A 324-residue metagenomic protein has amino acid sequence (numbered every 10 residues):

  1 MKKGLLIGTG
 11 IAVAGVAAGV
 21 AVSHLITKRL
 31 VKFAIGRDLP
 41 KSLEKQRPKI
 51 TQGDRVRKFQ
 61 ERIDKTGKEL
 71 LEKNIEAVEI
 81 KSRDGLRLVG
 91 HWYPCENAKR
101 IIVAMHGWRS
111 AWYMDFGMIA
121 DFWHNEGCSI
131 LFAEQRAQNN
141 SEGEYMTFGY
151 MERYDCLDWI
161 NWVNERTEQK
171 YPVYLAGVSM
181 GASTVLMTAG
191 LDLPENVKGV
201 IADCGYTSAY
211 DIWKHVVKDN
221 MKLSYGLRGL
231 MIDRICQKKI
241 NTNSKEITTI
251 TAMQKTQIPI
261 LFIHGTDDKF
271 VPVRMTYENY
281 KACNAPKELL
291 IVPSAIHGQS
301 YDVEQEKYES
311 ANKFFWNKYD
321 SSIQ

Functional and structural regions predicted by a protein language model:
V13-K81: An N-terminal hydrophobic leader/cap segment in hydrolases
W108-F122, Q135: The serine-hydrolase catalytic nucleophile loop
F122-E142: Conserved alpha/beta-hydrolase
M146-T167: Alpha/beta-hydrolase active-site loop
M187-T242, T251, I291: Hydrolase active-site cap/lid region
K255-Q257, F262-H264, D268: Short beta-strand/loop motif that positions the catalytic acidic residue of the alpha/beta-hydrolase fold
Y280-G298, Q305: Catalytic histidine neighborhood in serine/cysteine hydrolases with alpha/beta-hydrolase-type architecture
D302-Q324: Catalytic active-site module of serine/aspartate enzymes centered on a nucleophile-bearing elbow/loop
